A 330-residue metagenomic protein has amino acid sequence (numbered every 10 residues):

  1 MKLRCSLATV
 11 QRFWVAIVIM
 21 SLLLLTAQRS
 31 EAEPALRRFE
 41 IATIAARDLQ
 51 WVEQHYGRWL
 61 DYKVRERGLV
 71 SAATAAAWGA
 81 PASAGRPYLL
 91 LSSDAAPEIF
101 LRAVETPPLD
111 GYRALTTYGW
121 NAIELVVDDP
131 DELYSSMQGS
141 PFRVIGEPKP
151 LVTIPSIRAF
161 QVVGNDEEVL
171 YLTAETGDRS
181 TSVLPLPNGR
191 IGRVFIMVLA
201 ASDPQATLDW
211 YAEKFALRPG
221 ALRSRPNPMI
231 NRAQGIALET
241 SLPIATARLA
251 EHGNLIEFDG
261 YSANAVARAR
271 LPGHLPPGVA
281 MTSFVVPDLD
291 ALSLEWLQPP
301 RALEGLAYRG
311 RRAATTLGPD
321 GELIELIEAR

Functional and structural regions predicted by a protein language model:
K2-V15: Bacterial N-terminal signal peptides that target proteins for export
W14-L25: Bacterial N-terminal signal peptides
L25-P34: Bacterial Sec-dependent signal peptides at the C-terminal "C-region" and cleavage site
E33, I44, R67-G68, A84 (+8 more regions): Vicinal oxygen chelate
P34-A46, Q50-T106, D110, T117-W120 (+1 more regions): An N-terminus-focused feature that recognizes amino-terminal "leader" regions
F39-E40, Y118-A122, V194, L275-V279: Eukaryotic phosphotyrosine signaling hubs
A46-L49, V198-D203: Conserved beta-strand-loop-alpha-helix junction that forms the acyl-donor binding cleft
V52-G57, M137, E167, T207-A212 (+1 more regions): Conserved active-site tyrosine of GNAT-family acetyltransferases
